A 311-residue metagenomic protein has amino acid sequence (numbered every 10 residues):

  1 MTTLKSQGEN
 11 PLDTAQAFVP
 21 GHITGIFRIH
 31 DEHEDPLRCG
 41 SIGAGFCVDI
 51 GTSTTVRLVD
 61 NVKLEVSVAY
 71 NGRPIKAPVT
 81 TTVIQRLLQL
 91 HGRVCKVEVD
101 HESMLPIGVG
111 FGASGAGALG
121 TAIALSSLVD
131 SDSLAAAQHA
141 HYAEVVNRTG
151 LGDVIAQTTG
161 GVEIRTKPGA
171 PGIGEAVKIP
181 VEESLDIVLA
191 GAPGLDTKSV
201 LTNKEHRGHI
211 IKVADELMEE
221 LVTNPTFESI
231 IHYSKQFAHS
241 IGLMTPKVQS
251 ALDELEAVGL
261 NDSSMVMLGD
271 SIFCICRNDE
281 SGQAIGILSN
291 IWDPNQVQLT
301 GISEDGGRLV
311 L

Functional and structural regions predicted by a protein language model:
M1-I107, G301, D305, L311: ATP-binding N-lobe of GHMP and related small-molecule kinases
T3-L4, G8, Q16-F18, G174-L311: C-terminal nucleotide
L4-G8, D13-T14, I42-G45, V109 (+4 more regions): A generic local secondary-structure boundary/capping motif
R28, R57, A156-T159, E163-P168 (+1 more regions): Short beta-strand-to-turn element immediately C-terminal to the catalytic PLP-Schiff-base lysine in fold type I
L90-K96, L125-A140, Q283-I287: Phosphate-handling active-site elements
V109-L134: DPxDG-like acidic metal-binding loop motif
L134-K178: Alpha/beta catalytic cores of group-transfer enzymes, especially the acyltransferase/condensing modules of polyketide
